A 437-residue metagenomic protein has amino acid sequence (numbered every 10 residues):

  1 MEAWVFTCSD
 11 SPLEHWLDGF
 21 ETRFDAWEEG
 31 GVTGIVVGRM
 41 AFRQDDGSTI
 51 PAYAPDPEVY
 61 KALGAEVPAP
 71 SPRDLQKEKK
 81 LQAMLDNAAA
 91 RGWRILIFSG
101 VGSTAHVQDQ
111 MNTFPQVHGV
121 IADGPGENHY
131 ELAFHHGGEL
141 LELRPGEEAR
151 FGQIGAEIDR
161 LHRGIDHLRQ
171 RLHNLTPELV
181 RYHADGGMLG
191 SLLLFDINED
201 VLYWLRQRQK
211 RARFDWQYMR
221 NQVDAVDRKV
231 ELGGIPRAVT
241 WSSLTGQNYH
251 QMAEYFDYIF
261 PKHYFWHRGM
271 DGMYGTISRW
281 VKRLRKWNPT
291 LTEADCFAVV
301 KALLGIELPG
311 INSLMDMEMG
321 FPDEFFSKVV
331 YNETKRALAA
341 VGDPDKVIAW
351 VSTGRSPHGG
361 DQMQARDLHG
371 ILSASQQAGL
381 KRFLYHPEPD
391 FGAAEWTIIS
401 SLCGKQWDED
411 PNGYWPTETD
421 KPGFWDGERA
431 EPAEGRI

Functional and structural regions predicted by a protein language model:
M1-W27, G38, T353-R355: Boundary/entry segment of secreted carbohydrate-active catalytic domains
E2-F6, G34-V36, G92-F98, V117-I121 (+4 more regions): Structural preference for beta-strand elements that scaffold enzyme active sites
F6-P12, M40-F42, G100-G102, A122-E127 (+4 more regions): Active-site beta-loop-alpha junctions enriched in small/polar residues
L13-E28, S103-T113, W241-M252, Q362-A374: Short, acidic/polar
D18-S48, T113-G119, Y258-F260, A374-L384: Catalytic domains of carbohydrate-active enzymes, especially glycoside hydrolases
V32-E78: Aromatic-lined carbohydrate-binding/catalytic grooves of carbohydrate-active enzymes
V101-S327: Polysaccharide-binding and catalytic clefts of secreted carbohydrate-active enzymes
V117-H118, D123-P125, Y255-Y274, C296-E418 (+1 more regions): Substrate-binding cleft of secreted/luminal carbohydrate-active enzymes
